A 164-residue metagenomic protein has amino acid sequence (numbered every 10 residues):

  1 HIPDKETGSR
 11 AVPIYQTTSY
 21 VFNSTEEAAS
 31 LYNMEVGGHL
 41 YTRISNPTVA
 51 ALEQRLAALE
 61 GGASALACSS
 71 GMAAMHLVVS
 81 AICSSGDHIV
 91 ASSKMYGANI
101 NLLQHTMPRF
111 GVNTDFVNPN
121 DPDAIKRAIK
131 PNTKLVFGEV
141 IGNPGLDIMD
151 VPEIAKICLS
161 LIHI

Functional and structural regions predicted by a protein language model:
H1-V36: N-terminal glycine-rich, Lys/His-bearing helix-loop that initiates the first secondary-structure elements of many
G8, L56, A74, I89 (+2 more regions): Buried hydrophobic positions in well-ordered alpha/beta secondary-structure cores of metabolic enzymes
S24-H76, A98-H105: Conserved N-terminal alpha-helix of the aminotransferase class I/II PLP-enzyme fold
R55, V78, A124-A128, I157: CheY-like receiver
S69-S70, K94-M95, N120, L146: Short beta->alpha linker loops
A81-N99, V117-N118: Conserved PLP-anchoring active-site segment centered on the Schiff-base-forming lysine
N101-E153: PLP-dependent aminotransferase-class I/II
I162-I164: Conserved small/polar residues in nucleotide/adenosyl-binding loops
